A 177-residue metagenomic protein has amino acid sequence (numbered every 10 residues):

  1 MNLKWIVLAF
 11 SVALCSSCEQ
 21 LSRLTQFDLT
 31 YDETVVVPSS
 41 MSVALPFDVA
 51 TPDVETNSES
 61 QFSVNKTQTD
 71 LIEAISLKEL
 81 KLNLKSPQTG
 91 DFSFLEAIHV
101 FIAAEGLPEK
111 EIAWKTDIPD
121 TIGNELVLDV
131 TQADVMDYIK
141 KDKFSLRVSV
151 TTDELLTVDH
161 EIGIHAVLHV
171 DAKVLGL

Functional and structural regions predicted by a protein language model:
N2-L8: Sec-dependent signal peptide recognition, specifically the positively charged N-region followed immediately by
L14-S17: C-terminal motif of bacterial Sec signal peptides marking the signal peptidase cleavage site
E19-L21: Bacterial signal peptide processing site
P38-E73: Post-signal-peptide N-terminal segment of Sec-exported extracytoplasmic proteins
E73-T89: A short beta-strand element within beta-rich, extracytoplasmic domains of secreted/secretory-pathway proteins
I75, D91-I98: Short coil-to-beta strand junction motifs in C2/discoidin
E96-D137: Beta-strand-rich interaction/scaffold domains
T121-H165: Cysteine-clustered segments with highest specificity for TGF-beta superfamily mature ligands
